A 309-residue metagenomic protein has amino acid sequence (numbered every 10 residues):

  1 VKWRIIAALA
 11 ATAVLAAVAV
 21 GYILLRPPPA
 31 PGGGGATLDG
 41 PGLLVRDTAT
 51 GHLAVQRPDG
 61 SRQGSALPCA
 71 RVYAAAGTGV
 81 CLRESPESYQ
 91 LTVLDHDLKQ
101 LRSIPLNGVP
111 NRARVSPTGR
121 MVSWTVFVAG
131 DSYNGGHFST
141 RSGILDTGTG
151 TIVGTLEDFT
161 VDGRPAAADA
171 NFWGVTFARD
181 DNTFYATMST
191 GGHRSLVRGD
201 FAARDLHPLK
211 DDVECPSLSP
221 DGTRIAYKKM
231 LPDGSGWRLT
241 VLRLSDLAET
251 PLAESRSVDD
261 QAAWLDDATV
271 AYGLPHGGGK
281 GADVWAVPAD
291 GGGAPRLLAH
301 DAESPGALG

Functional and structural regions predicted by a protein language model:
K2-G309: Sequence signature of WD/YWTD-type beta-propeller architectures
